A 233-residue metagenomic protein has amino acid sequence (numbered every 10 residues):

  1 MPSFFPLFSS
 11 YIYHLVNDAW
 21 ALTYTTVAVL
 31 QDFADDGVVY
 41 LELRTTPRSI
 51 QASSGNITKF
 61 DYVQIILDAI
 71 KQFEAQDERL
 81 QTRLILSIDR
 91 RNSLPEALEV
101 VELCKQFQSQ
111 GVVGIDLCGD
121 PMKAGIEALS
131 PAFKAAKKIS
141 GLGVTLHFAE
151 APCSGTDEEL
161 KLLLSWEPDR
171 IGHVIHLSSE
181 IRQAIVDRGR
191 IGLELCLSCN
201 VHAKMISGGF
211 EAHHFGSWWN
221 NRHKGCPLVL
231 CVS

Functional and structural regions predicted by a protein language model:
M1-L142, E150-R170, I175-I191, L197-S233: Metal-cofactor-binding active-site regions of metalloenzymes
H147: Short HxH-centered metal-ligating active-site micro-motif
